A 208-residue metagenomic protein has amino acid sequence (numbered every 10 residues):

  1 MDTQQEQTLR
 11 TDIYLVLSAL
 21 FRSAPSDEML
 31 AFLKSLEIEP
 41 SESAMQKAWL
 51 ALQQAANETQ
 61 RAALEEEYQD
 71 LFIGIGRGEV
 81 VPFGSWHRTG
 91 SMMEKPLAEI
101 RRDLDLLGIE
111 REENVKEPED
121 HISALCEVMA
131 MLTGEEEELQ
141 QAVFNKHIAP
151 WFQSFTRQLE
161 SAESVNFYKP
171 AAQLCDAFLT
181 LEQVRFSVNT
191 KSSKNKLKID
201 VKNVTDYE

Functional and structural regions predicted by a protein language model:
M1-E208: Surface/interface-facing alpha-helical segments and adjacent flexible terminal/loop regions used for partner/assembly
